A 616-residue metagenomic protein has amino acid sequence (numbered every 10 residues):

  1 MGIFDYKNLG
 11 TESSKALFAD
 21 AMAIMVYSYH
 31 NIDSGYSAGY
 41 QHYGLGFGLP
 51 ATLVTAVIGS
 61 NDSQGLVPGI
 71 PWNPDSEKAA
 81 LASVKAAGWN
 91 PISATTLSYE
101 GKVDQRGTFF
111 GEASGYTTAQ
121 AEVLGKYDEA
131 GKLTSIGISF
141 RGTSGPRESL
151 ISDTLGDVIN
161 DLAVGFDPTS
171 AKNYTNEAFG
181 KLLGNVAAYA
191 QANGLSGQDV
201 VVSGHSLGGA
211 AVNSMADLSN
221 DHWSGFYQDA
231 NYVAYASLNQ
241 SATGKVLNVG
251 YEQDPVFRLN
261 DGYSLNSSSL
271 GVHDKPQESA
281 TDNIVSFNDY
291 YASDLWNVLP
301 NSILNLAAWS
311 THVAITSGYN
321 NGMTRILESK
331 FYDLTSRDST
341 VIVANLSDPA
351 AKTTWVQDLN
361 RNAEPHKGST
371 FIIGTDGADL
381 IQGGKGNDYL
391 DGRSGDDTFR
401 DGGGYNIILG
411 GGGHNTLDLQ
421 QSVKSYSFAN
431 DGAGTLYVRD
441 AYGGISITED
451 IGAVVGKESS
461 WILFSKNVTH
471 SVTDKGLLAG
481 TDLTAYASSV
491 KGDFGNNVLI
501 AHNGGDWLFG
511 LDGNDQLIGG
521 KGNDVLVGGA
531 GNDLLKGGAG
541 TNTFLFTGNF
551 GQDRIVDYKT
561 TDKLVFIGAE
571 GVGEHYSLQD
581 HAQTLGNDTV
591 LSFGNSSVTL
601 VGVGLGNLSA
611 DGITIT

Functional and structural regions predicted by a protein language model:
M1-L81: N-terminal low-complexity, Ser/Thr- and acidic-residue-enriched intrinsically disordered segments
M1-M25, H30, S135, Y174 (+3 more regions): Serine hydrolase/lipase
N61-F109, A121, Y426, T435 (+4 more regions): Short glycine-aromatic motifs
S76-V201, W223-D229, Q240: A conserved cap/lid and substrate-binding interface adjacent to the catalytic center of lipid-processing enzymes
S139-R141, S203-G204, V233-S237, D401-G402 (+1 more regions): Short His-Asn-centered micro-motif
G204-G208, V212: Gly/Ala-rich beta-loop-alpha elbow adjacent to hydrolase catalytic centers
V343-G444, A453-R554, N587-S596, G606-T616: Glycine- and aspartate-rich repeat motifs characteristic of hemolysin/RTX-like Ca2+-binding segments in secreted
